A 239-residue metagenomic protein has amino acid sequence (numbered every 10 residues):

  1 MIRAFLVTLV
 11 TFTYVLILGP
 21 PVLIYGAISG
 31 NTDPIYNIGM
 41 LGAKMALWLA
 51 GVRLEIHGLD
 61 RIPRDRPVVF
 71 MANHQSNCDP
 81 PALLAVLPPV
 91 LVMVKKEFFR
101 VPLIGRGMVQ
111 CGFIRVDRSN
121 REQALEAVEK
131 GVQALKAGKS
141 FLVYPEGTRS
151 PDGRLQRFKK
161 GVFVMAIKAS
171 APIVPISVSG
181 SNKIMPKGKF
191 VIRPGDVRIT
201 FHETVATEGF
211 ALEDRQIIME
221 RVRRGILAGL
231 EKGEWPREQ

Functional and structural regions predicted by a protein language model:
M1-E55, R106-Q110: A transmembrane-helix-recognition feature enriched in membrane-embedded lipid enzymes and envelope glyco-/phospholipid
R3-V10, G39-V94: Conserved H-X4-D acyltransferase segment
H57, M93-K95, D117-R118, P145 (+1 more regions): Thr-Gly-centered strand-to-loop micro-motif
N73, V109-C111, V191-P194: Short, hinge-like loop/turn segments at secondary-structure boundaries
N77-K130, L135: Membrane-embedded segments
L125-Q239: Non-catalytic C-terminal accessory region of glycerolipid acyltransferases and related lyso-lipid remodeling enzymes
